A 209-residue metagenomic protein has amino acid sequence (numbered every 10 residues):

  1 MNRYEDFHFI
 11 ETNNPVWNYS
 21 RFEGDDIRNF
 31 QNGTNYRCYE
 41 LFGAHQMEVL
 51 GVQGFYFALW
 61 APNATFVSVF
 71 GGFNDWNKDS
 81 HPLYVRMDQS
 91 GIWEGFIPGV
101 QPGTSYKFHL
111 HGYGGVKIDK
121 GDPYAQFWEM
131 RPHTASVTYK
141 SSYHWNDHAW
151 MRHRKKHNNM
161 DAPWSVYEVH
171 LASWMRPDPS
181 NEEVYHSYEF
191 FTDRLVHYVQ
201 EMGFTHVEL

Functional and structural regions predicted by a protein language model:
M1-V52, Y56, R86-E168, S173-H186 (+1 more regions): The feature marks proteins involved in alpha-glucan
G54-A58, F66, W164, T205-V207: Beta-sheet entry/capping signal
L59, F108, V169, V199 (+1 more regions): Conserved, mostly hydrophobic/aromatic
W60-V67, W76: Short proline/glycine-enriched turn/loop motifs at strand-loop junctions of beta-rich domains
V67-V69, Y106: Short beta-strand elements bearing conserved aromatic residues within extracellular beta-rich modules
G72-N77, Y113: Change "in extracellular beta-sheet-rich domains … of secreted and cell-surface proteins" to "in beta-sheet-rich domains
K78-M87: Solvent-exposed serine/threonine-rich low-complexity stretches and specific carbohydrate-binding patches
F191-L209: Catalytic domains of carbohydrate-active enzymes, especially glycoside hydrolases
